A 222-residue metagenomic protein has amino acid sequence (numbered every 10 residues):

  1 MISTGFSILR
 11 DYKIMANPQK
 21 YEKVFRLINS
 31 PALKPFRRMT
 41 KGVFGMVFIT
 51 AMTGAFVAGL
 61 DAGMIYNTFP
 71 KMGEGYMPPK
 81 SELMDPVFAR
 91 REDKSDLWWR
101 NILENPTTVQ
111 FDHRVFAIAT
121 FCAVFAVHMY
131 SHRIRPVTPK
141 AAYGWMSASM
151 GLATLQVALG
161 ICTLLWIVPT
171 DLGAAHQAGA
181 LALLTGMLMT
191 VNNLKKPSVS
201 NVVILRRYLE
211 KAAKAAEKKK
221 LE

Functional and structural regions predicted by a protein language model:
M1-E222: Polytopic transmembrane helical bundles with strong interfacial aromatic enrichment
